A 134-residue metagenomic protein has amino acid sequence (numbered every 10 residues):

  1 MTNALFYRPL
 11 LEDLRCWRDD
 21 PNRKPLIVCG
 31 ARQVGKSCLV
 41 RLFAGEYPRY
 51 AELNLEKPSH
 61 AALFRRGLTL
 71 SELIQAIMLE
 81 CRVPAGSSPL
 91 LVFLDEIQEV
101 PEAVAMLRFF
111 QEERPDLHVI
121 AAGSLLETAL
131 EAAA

Functional and structural regions predicted by a protein language model:
M1-A134: Phosphate-binding site recognition
